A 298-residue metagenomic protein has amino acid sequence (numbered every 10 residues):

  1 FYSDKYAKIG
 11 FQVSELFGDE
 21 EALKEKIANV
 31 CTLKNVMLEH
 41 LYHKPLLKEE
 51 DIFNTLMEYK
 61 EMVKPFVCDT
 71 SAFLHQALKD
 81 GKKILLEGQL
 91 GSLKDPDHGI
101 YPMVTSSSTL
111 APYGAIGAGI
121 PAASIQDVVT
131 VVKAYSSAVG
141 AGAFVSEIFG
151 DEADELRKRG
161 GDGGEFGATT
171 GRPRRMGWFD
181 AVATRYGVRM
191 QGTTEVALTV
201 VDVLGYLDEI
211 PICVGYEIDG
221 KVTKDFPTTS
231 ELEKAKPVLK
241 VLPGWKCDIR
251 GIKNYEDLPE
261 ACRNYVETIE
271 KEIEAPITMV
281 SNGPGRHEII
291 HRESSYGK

Functional and structural regions predicted by a protein language model:
F1-K298: Non-transmembrane, aqueous-exposed alpha-helical and coiled segments at domain scale
